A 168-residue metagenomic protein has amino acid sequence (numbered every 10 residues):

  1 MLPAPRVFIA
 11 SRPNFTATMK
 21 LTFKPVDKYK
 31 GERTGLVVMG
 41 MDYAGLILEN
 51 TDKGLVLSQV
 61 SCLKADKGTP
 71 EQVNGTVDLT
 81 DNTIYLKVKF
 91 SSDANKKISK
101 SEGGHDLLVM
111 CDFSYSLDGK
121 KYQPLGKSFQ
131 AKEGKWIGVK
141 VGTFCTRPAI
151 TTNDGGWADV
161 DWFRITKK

Functional and structural regions predicted by a protein language model:
M1-K168: Extracellular glycan-recognition regions
